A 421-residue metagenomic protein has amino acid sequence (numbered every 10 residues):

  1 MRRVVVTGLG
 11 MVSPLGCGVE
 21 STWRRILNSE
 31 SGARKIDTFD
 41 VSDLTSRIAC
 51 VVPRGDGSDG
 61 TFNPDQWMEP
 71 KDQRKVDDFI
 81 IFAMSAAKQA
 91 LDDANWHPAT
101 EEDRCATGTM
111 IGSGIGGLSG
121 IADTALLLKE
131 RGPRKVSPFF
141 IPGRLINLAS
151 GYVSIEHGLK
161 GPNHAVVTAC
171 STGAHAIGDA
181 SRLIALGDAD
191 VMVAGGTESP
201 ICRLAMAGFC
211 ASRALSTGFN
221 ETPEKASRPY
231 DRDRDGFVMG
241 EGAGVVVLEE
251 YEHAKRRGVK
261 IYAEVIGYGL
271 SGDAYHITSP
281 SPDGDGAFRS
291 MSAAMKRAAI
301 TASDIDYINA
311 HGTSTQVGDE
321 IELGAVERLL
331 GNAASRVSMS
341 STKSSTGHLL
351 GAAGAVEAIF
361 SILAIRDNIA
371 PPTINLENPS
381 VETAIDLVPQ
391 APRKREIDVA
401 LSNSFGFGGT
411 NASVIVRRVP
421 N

Functional and structural regions predicted by a protein language model:
M1-D72, E252-E264, I359-T373, R417-N421: ACP-dependent fatty acid/polyketide chain-elongation machinery
R3-T7, R34, T222-A298, Y307 (+1 more regions): Condensing-enzyme catalytic core mediating Claisen C-C bond formation in acyl metabolism
V6, L27-T168, T197-G208, A302-E320: Conserved beta-ketoacyl condensing-enzyme motif
E20-R25, S119-P133, L183-L186, M206-F219 (+3 more regions): A glycine- and small-aliphatic-rich helix-loop capping segment at beta-alpha/alpha-beta transitions that lines
V41-R54, G120, P200-S227, G269-R289 (+3 more regions): Active-site-adjacent elements of ketosynthase-type condensing enzymes
A83-A94, A149, A176, E249-Y251 (+5 more regions): Short, well-ordered amphipathic alpha-helical segments that serve as non-catalytic structural scaffolds within diverse
A83-W96, I146, S154-E198, F237-V259 (+2 more regions): Active-site-proximal alpha-helical scaffold in enzymes
E130-S137, H175-G178, R182, L186 (+4 more regions): Glycine-/small-residue-rich "gating" segment that lines the acyl/pantetheine channel and substrate pocket
